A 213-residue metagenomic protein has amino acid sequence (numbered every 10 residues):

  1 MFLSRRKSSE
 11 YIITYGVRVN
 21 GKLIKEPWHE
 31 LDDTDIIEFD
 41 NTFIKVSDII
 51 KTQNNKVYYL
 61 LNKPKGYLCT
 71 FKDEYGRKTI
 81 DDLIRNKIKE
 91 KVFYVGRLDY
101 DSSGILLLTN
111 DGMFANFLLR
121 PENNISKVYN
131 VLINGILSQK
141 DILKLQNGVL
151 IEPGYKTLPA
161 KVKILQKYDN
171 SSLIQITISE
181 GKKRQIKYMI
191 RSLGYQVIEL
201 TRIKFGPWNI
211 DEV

Functional and structural regions predicted by a protein language model:
M1-V213: Basic, flexible Lys/Arg- and Gly-enriched helix-loop patches that mediate nucleic-acid binding at interfaces with rRNA
